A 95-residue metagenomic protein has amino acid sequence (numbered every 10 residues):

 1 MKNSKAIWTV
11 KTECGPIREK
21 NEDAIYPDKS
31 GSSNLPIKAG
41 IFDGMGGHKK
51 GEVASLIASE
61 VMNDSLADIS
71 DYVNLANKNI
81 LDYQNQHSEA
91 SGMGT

Functional and structural regions predicted by a protein language model:
M1-T95: PP2C/PPM-type serine/threonine phosphatase catalytic domain
